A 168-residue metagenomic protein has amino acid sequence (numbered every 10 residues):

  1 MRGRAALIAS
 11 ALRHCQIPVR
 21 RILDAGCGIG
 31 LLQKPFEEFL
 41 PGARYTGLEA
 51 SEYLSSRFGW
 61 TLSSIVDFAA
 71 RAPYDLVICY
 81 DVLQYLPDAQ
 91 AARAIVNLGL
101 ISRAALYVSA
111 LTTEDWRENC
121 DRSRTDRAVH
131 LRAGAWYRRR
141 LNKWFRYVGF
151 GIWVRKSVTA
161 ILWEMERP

Functional and structural regions predicted by a protein language model:
M1-A72, L86-P168: Class I (Rossmann-like) S-adenosyl-L-methionine-dependent methyltransferase catalytic domain, capturing the SAM-binding
I78: A conserved beta-strand element that flanks and buttresses the S-adenosyl-L-methionine
D81-Y85: Short catalytic micro-motifs in class I SAM-dependent methyltransferases
